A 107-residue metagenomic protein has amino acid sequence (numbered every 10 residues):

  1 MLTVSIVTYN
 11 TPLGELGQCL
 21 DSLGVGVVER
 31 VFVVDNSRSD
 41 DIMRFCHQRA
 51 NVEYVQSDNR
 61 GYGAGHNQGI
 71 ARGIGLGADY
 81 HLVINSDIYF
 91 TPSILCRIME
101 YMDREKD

Functional and structural regions predicted by a protein language model:
L2-T3: Cell-envelope/extracellular polymer assembly enzymes that use nucleotide-activated donors
I6-T8, D35: Short beta-strand/turn micro-motifs composed of small residues that flank or help shape donor/cofactor-binding pockets
T11-V25: Short, well-formed alpha-helical segments that are part of the catalytic scaffolds of diverse glycosyltransferases
S22-Q56, Q68: Acidic donor-binding segment of Leloir-type glycosyltransferases
E29, D79, D107: Conserved acidic residues
S57-L76: Glycine-rich, basic loop-to-helix element that forms the pyrophosphate-binding segment of sugar-nucleotide handling
A78-Y89: Short beta-strand-to-loop acidic/aromatic patch adjacent to the donor-nucleotide binding site
T91-D107: Conserved donor NDP-sugar-binding/catalytic core segment of glycosyltransferases
